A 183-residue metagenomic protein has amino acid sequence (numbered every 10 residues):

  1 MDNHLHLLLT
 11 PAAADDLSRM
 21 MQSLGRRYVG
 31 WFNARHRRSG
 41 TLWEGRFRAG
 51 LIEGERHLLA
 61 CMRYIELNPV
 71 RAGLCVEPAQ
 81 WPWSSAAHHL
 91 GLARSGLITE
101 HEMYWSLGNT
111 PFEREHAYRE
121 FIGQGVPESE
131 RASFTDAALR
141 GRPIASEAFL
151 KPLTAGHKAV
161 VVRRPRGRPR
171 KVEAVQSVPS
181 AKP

Functional and structural regions predicted by a protein language model:
M1-D2, T10-P183: Short Pro-Cys-Gly-centered "Cys-loop" motif that presents a nucleophilic cysteine in a tight turn
